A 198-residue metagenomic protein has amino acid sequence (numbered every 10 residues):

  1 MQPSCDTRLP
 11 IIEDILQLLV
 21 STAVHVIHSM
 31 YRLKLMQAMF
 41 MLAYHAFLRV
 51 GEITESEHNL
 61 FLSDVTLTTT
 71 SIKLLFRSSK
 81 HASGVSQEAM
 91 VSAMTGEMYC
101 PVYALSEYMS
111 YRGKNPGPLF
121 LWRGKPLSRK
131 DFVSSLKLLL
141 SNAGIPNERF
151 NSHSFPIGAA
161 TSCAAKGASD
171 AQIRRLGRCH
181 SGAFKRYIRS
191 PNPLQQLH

Functional and structural regions predicted by a protein language model:
M1-H198: Extended, non-catalytic subsegments within catalytic or DNA/protein-binding/adaptor domains
